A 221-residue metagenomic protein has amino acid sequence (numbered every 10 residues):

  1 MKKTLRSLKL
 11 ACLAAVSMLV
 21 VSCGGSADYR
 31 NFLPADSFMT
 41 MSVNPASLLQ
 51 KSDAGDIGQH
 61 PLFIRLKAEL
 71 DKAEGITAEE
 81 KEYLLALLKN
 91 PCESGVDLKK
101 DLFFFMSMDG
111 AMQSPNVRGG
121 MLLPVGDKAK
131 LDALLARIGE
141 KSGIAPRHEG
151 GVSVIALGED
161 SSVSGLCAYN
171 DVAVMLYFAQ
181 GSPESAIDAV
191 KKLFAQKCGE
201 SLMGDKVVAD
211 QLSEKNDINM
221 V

Functional and structural regions predicted by a protein language model:
M1-V21: Sec-dependent bacterial lipoprotein signal peptides
C23-G143, H148-V154, A195, G199-V221: Structural boundary/hinge residues at secondary-structure and domain interfaces
I155-V221: A conserved glycine-rich beta-strand in the N-terminal activation segment of trypsin-fold
